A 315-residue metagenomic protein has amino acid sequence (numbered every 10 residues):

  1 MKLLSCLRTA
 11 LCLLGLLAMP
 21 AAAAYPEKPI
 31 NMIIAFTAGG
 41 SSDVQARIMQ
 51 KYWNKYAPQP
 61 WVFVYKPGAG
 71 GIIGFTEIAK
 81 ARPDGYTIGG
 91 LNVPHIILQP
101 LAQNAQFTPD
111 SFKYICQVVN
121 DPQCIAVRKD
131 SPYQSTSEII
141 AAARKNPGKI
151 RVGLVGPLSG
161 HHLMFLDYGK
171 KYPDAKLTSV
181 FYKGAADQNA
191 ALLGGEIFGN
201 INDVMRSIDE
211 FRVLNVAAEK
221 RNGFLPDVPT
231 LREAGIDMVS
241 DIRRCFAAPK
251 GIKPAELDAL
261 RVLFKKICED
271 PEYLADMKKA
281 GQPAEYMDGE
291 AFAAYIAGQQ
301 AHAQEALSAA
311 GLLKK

Functional and structural regions predicted by a protein language model:
M1-R8, I201: Positively charged n-region of N-terminal signal peptides that target proteins for export
R8-A18: Bacterial N-terminal signal peptides
A23-S111, K149, P157-H161, G169-G199 (+3 more regions): N-terminal (or domain-start) structured segment
A24-Y25, I139, A234: A short beta-strand-turn-helix
E27-P29, K170-K171, P254-K315: An extracytoplasmic/periplasmic, membrane-proximal ligand-sensing/linker region
T37-G39, V93-P94, R128-Y133, V155-S159 (+4 more regions): Short coil/turn segments
W53, E77-T87, P100-D187, D241-D276: Hinge/capping helix and adjacent helix->loop/strand transition within the periplasmic-binding protein
D203-E269, G298-A301, K315: C-terminal lobe and pocket-closing loops of periplasmic/extracytoplasmic Venus-flytrap solute-binding proteins
